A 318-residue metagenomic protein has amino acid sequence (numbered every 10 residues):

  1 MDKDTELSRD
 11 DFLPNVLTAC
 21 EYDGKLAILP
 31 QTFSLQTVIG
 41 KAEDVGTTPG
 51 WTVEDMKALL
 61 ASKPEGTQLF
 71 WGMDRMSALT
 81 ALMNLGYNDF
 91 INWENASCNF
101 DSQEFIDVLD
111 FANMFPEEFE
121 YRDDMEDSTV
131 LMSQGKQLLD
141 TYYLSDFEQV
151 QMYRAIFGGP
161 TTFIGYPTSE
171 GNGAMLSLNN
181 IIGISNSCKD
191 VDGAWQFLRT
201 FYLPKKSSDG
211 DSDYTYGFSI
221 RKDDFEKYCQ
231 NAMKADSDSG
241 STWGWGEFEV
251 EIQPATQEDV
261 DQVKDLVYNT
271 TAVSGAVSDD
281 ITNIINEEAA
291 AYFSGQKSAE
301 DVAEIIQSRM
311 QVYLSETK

Functional and structural regions predicted by a protein language model:
M1-T37, T162-P167: Hinge/lid segment of periplasmic solute-binding proteins
D2-D11, N88-V108, T168-G173, G295: Short, solvent-exposed loop/beta-turn-alpha elements that line the ligand-binding surface or hinge of extracytoplasmic
K25-Q36, D55-I106, Q134-Y142: Extracytoplasmic/periplasmic solute-binding protein
Q36-G40, I182-G183: Short glycine- and hydrophobic/aromatic-rich loop-to-beta-strand nucleating segment in the catalytic cores
E43-W51, S187-A194: Short helix-loop capping/hinge motifs at secondary-structure junctions, enriched in acidic/polar residues
A58-P64, N113-E117, M125-Q151, E287 (+1 more regions): Short helices/loops that flank or line small-molecule/ion binding pockets
E94-E126, Q151, T161-Y166: Glycine-centered hinge/linker elements that transmit conformational signals in sensory and ligand-binding systems
Q151-M152, G171-L176, G183-N283: C-terminal lobe and pocket-closing loops of periplasmic/extracytoplasmic Venus-flytrap solute-binding proteins
